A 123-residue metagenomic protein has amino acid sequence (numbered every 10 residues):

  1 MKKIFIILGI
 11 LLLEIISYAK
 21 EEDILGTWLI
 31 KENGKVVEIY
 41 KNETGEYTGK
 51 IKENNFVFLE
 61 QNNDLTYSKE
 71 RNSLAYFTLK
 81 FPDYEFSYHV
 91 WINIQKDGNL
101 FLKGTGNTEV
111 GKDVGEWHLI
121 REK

Functional and structural regions predicted by a protein language model:
I4-L13: Sec-dependent N-terminal signal peptides
G9, G49, A75, G104-G106 (+1 more regions): Small side chains
I16-T27, H118-K123: N-terminal helix-cap/turn-to-beta initiation motif at the start of protein domains
E22-H89: Central antiparallel beta-sheet cores of small beta-barrel/beta-sandwich binding domains
H89-Q95: Extended Gly/Ser/Thr-rich low-complexity repeat segments, especially those forming or decorating extracellular
K96-N107: Low-complexity, intrinsically disordered Gly/Pro/Thr-rich segments
T105-K123: Edge beta-strand at a domain terminus
